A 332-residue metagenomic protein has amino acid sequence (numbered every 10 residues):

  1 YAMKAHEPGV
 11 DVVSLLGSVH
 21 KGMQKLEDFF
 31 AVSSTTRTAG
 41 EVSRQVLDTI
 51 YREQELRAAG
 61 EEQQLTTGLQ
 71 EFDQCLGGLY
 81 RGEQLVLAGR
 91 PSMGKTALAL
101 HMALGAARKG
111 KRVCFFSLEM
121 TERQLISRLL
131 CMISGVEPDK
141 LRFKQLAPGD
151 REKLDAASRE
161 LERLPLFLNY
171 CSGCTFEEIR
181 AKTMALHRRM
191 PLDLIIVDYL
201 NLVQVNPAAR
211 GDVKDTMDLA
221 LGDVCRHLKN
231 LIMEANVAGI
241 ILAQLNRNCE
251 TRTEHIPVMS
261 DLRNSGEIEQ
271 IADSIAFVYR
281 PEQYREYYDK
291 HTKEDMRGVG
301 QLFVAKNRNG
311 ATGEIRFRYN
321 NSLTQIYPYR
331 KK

Functional and structural regions predicted by a protein language model:
Y1-A58, S92-M93, S134-G135: Short, small/acidic-rich helices and loops at N termini and domain boundaries of DNA replication/processing enzymes
L69-G78: Pre-Walker A adenine-sensing motif
Q74, G105-P191, V205, E314-R316: Cytosolic-facing regulatory segments adjacent to core modules
L85-V86: Short hydrophobic/aromatic beta-strand immediately N-terminal to the Walker A/P-loop
G89: The Walker A (P-loop) glycine that initiates the GxxxxGKT/S ATP-binding motif of P-loop NTPases
T96-A103: Motif I (Walker A/P-loop) of helicase-class P-loop NTPases
F167-L231: Phosphate-binding/switch loop-helix module in NTP-utilizing enzymes
F176-L192, D223-A235, R247-K332: C-terminal regions of RecA-like/P-loop NTPase motor modules
